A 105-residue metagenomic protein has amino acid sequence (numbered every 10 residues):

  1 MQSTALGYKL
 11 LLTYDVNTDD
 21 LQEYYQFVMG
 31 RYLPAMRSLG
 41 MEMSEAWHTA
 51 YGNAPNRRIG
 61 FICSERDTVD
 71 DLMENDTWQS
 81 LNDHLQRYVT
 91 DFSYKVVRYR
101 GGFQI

Functional and structural regions predicted by a protein language model:
M1-L6, E42-R58, N82-I105: Glycine-rich beta-strand-turn "strand-cap" elements at beta-sheet edges
G7-D15, S44-D76: Short, well-ordered beta-strand segments in beta-rich or mixed alpha/beta enzyme and ligand-binding folds
V16-F27: Short, surface-exposed ligand-recognition loops at beta-strand->loop->(often short) alpha-helix junctions that present
T18-D20, E65-D67, R100-G102: Residues that cap or initiate secondary-structure elements
Q22-Y24, V69-D71, Q104: Short acidic, gly/pro-rich beta-turn/loop elements at beta-sheet edges and active-site/ligand-binding grooves
L33, R37-M43, I62-V97: An amphipathic, aromatic/His-enriched active-site/gating alpha helix that lines ligand/cofactor pockets
